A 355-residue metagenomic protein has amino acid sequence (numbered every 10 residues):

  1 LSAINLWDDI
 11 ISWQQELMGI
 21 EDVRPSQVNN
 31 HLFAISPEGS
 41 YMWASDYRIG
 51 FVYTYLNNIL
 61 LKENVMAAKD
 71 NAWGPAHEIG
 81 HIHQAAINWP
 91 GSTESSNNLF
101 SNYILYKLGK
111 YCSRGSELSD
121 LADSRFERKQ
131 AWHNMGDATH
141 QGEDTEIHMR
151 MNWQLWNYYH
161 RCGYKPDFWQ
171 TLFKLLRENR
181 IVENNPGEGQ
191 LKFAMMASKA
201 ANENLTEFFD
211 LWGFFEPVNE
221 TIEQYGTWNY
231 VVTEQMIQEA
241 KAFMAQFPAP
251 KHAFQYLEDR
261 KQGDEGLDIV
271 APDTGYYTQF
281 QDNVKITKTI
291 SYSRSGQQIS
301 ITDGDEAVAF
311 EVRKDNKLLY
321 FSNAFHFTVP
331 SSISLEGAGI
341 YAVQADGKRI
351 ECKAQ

Functional and structural regions predicted by a protein language model:
L1-H160, P166-F173, F193: Catalytic cores of extracellular degradative/oxidative enzymes
Q14, G50, L60-K62, H160 (+5 more regions): Residue-level detector of solvent-exposed, low-hydrophobicity positions
E16, I20-V23, M42, S92 (+9 more regions): An almost-null, non-specific background feature that weakly reflects generic protein context rather than any particular
S124-E239: Active-site-proximal alpha-helical
P186-A324, T328-A354: Beta/coil-rich, acidic/histidine-enriched accessory regions frequently appended to metallopeptidases
